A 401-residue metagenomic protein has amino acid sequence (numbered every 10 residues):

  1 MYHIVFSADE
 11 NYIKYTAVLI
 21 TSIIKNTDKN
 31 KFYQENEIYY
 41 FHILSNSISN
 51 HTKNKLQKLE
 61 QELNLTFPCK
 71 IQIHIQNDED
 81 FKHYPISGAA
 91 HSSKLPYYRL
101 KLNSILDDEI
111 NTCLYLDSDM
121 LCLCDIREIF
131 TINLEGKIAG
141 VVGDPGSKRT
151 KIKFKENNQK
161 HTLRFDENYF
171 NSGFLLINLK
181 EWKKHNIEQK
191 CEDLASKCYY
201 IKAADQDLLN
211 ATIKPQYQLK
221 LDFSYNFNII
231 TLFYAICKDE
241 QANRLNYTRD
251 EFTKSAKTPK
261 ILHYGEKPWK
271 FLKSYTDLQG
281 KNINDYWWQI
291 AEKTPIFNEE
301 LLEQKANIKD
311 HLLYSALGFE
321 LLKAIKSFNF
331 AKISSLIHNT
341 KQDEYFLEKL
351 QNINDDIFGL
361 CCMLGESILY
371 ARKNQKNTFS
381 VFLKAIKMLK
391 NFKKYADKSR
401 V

Functional and structural regions predicted by a protein language model:
Y2, A8-N11, L179-H311: A glycosyltransferase accessory/donor-loop signature
I13-Y33: Histidine-anchored nucleotide/phosphate-binding helix
E37-S47, V141-G143: Short internal beta-strands
T52, L56-S104: Active-site-proximal specificity loops/subdomain of glycosyltransferases
C113: Short aromatic/hydrophobic "clamp" motif used to bind/position activated sugar donors
L116: Catalytic metal- and UDP-sugar-binding loop of GT-A-like glycosyltransferases, i.e., residues flanking the conserved
M120-K155: Conserved donor-nucleotide/metal-binding helix-loop-beta segment in metal-dependent transferases, i.e., the alpha-helix
I296, E300-V401: Boundary detector for helix-to-coil junctions that initiate low-complexity/charged tails
